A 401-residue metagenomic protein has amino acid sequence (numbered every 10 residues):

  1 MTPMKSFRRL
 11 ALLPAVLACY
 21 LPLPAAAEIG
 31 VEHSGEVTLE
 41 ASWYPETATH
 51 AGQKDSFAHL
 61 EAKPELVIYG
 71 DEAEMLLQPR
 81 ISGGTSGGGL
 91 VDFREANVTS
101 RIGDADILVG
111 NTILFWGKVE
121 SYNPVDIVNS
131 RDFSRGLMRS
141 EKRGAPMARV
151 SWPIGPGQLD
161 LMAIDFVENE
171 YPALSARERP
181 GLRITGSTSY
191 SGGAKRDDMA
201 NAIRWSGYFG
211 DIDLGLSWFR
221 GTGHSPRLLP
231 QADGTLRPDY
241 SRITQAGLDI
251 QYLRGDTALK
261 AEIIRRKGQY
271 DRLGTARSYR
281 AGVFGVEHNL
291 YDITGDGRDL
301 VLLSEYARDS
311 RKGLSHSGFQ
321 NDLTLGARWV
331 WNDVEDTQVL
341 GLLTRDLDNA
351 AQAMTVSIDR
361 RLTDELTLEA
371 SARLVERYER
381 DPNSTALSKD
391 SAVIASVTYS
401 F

Functional and structural regions predicted by a protein language model:
A26-S34, L66-E74, R101-L108, W116 (+4 more regions): Short loop/turn motifs that connect adjacent beta-strands in outer-membrane beta-barrel proteins
I29-V31, P64-G70, T99-I102, N111 (+9 more regions): Residue-level signature of outer-membrane beta-barrel architecture
G35-V37, M75-L77, V109, V150 (+10 more regions): Membrane-embedded beta-strand positions of outer-membrane beta-barrel proteins
V37-T47, E72-G84, R94, R131 (+4 more regions): Transmembrane beta-strand segments that form the barrel wall of outer-membrane beta-barrel proteins
G52-L60, L90-R94, K142-P146, D197-N201 (+6 more regions): Residues that define the transmembrane beta-barrel architecture of outer-membrane proteins
V67-R177, G210, R377: Outer membrane beta-barrel
V150, V286, L374, L387-F401: Outer-membrane beta-barrel "beta-signal"
R254-D346: Detector for outer-membrane/organellar transmembrane beta-barrel domains, recognizing the amphipathic beta-strand
